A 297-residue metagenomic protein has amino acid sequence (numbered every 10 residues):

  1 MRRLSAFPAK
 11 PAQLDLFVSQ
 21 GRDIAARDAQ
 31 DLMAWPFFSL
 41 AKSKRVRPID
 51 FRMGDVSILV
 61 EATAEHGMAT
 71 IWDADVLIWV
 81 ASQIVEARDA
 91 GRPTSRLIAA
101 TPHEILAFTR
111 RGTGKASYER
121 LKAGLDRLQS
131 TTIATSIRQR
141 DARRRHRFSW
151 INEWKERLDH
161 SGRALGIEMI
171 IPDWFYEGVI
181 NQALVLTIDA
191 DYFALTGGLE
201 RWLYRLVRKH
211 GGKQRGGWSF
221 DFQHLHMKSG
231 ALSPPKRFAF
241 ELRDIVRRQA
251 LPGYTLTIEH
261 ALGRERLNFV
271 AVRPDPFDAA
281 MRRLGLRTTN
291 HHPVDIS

Functional and structural regions predicted by a protein language model:
M1-S297: Charged, alpha-helix-forming regions
